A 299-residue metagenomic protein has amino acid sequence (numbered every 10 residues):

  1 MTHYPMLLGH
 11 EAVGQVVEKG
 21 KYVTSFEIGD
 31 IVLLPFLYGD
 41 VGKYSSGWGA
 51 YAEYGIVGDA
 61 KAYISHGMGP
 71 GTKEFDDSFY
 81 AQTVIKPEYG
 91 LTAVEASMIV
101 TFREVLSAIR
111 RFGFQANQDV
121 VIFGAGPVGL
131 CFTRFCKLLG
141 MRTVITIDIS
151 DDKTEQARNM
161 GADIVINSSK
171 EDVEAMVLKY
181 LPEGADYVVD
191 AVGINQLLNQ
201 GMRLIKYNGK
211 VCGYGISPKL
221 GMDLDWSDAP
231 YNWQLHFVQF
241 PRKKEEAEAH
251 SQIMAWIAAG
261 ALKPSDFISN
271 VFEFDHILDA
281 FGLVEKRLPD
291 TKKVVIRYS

Functional and structural regions predicted by a protein language model:
M1-K61: Glycine-rich beta-strand-centered segment in the early N-terminal region that forms part of a ligand/cofactor-binding
E27-D30, Q115, K206, K263: Residue-level recognition of short, solvent-exposed, well-ordered loop/turn junctions that link secondary-structure
L33, I145, K210-C212, H236 (+1 more regions): Structural detector of well-ordered beta-strand residues that form the stable sheet scaffold of enzyme domains
G39-D119, F123: NAD(P)H dinucleotide-binding glycine-rich loop of Rossmann-like/cofactor-binding domains, especially the beta1-alpha1
E88-K170, A175: Mid-domain Rossmann-like dinucleotide-binding core that forms the NAD(H)/NADP(H) cofactor-binding site
F112-A116, I122, L139, E155 (+1 more regions): Glycine-rich cofactor phosphate-binding loops and adjacent beta1-alpha1 units of small-molecule cofactor enzyme domains
N199-M202, Y207, A247-S299: C-terminal hydrophobic helical "lid"/dimerization subdomain of Rossmann-like NAD(P)H-dependent oxidoreductases
K210, D223-S265: Rossmann-fold dehydrogenase core element
